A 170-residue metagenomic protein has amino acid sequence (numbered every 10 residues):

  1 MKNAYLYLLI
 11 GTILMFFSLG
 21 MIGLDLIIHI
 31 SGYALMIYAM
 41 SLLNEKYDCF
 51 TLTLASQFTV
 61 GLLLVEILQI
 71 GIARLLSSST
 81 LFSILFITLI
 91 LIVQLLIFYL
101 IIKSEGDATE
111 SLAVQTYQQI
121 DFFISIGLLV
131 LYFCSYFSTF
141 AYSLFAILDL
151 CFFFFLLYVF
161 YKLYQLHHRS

Functional and structural regions predicted by a protein language model:
M1-L42: N-terminal topogenic module of multi-pass integral membrane proteins
A4, A55-I72, G127-L131: Hydrophobic alpha-helical transmembrane segments of multi-pass membrane proteins
S18-M21, L68-S79, L131-A141: Juxtamembrane "helix-exit" motif on the non-cytosolic side of transmembrane helices
H29-A55, I70, I97-E110: Internal transmembrane alpha-helix with an interfacial aromatic "cap," most often the third helix
Y33-A34, G61-Q69, F86-L100, F153: Generic alpha-helical transmembrane segments
Y47-L54, I101-V130, Q165-S170: Membrane-helix boundary/juxtamembrane motif in polytopic membrane proteins
S78-I90, A141-D149: Non-cytosolic membrane-interface motifs at loop->transmembrane helix junctions
F98-I102, S125-S170: C-terminal transmembrane-bundle signature of multipass membrane proteins, characterized by strong activation on
